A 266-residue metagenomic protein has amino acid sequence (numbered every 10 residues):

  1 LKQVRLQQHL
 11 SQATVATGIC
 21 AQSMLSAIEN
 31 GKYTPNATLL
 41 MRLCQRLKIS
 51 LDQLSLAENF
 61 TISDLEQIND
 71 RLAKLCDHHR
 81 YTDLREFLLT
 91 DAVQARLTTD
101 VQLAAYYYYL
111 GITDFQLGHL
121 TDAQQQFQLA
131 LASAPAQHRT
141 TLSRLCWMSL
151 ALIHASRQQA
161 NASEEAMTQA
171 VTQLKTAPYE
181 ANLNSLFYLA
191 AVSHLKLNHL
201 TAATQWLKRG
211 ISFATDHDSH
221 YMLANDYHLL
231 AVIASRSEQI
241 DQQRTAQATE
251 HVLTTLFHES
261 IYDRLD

Functional and structural regions predicted by a protein language model:
H9-A27: Short alpha-helical DNA-recognition segment
T38-Q53: DNA major-groove recognition helix of helix-turn-helix/homeodomain DNA-binding modules
I62, V101-L103, T140-S143, A181 (+1 more regions): Residue signature of alpha-solenoid helical repeat architecture, marking inter-repeat boundaries and helix-start
D70, Q102, Y108-Y109, L142 (+3 more regions): "A position-specific structural signal for the A-helix of alpha-solenoid helical repeats
H78, L117, R157, A190 (+3 more regions): Structural motif corresponding to the intra-repeat A-B loop/turn of tetratricopeptide repeats
L84, A123, S163, A203 (+1 more regions): Single-residue signature of alpha-solenoid repeat helices
L88-A95, Q128-A136, T168-P178, K208-S219 (+1 more regions): Amphipathic alpha-helical segments of tetratricopeptide repeats
